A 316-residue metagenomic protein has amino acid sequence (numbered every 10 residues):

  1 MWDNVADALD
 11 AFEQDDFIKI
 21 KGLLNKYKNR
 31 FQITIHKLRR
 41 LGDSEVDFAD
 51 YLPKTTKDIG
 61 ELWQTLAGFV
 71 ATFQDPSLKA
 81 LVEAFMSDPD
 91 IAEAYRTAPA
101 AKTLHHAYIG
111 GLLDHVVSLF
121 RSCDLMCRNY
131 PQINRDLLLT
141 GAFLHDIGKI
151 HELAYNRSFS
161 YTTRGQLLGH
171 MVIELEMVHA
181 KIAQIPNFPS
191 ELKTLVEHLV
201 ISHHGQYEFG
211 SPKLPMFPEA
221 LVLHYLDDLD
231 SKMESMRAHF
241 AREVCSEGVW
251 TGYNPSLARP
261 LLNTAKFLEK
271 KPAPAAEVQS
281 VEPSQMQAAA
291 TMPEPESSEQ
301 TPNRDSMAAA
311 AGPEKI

Functional and structural regions predicted by a protein language model:
D3-K21: Short nucleic-acid-contacting surface segments enriched for D/E, G, S/T with interspersed K/R
L23-K28: Short, charged beta-turn/beta-strand-edge "cap" motif at the junction between a beta-strand and an adjacent loop
Q32-R96, I173: Extended, charge-rich, solvent-exposed interface segments
E93-D114, S158-T162: Active-site flanking loop/helix segments enriched in acidic
D114, L125-C245: Divalent metal-dependent catalytic cores for phosphoryl transfer on phosphate-bearing substrates
S231-E234, C245-P272: C-terminal accessory extensions/subdomains outside the catalytic/core fold
L261-I316: Acidic, low-complexity intrinsically disordered tails
